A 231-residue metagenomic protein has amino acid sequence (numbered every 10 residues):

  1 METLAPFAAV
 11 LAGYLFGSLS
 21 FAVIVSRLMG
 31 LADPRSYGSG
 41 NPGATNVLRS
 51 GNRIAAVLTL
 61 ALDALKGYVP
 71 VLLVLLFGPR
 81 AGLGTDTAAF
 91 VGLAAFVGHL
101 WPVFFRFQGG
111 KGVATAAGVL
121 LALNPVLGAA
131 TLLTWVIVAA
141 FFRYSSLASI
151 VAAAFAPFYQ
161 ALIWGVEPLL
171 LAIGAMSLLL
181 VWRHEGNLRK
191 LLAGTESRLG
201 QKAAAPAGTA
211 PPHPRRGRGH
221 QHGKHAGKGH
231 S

Functional and structural regions predicted by a protein language model:
M1-A9, V69-F90, L121-L127, Q160-A172: Helix-coil boundary and interhelical linker segments in multi-pass alpha-helical membrane proteins
E2-A9, S26, G92-V103: Short, hydrophobic/aliphatic alpha-helical segments
A12, F16, F21-Y68, L100-A114 (+3 more regions): Interhelical loop and helix-boundary elements at the membrane-water interface of polytopic inner-membrane proteins
G13-F16, A95-H99, W135-A139, A156 (+1 more regions): Alpha-helical transmembrane segments of multi-pass membrane proteins
L48-N52, V74-G78, G112-F142, A154-W164: Interfacial segments of multi-pass membrane proteins
S50-N52, A56-T59, G82-G98: Helix-loop-helix "hairpin" substructures at the membrane interface of multi-pass membrane proteins
Y68-L72, A88-L123, A129-L132: Anionic-ligand binding patches
A129, S145-A152, W164-M176: Loop-to-transmembrane alpha-helix initiation sites
